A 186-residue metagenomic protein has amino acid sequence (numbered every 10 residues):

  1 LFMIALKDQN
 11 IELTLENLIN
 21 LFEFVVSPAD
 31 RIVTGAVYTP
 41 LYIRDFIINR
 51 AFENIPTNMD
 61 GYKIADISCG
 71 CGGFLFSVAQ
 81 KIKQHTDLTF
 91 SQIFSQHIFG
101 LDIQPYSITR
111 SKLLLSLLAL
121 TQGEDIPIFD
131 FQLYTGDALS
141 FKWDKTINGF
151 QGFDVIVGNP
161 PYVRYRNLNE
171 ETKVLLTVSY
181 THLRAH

Functional and structural regions predicted by a protein language model:
L1-I103, S107-R110, K142-D144: Class I S-adenosyl-L-methionine
L21-E23, N167-T177: Short, flexible, mixed-charge acidic loops at enzyme active sites
G61, H97, F131-Q132, F153-D154: The start of beta-strands in P-loop NTPase/AAA+ ATPase cores
I64-V78, A138, F150-E170: Conserved proline-anchored active-site loop of SAM-dependent methyltransferases that bridges a beta-strand
K81-H85, S116-L118, E171-L176: Glycine-rich, phosphate-binding/catalytic loops in enzymes
L113: Conserved adenine-binding aromatic site and its adjacent loop/helix in ATP-hydrolyzing domains
L118-F141: S-adenosyl-L-methionine
T181-H186: Conserved small/polar residues in nucleotide/adenosyl-binding loops
